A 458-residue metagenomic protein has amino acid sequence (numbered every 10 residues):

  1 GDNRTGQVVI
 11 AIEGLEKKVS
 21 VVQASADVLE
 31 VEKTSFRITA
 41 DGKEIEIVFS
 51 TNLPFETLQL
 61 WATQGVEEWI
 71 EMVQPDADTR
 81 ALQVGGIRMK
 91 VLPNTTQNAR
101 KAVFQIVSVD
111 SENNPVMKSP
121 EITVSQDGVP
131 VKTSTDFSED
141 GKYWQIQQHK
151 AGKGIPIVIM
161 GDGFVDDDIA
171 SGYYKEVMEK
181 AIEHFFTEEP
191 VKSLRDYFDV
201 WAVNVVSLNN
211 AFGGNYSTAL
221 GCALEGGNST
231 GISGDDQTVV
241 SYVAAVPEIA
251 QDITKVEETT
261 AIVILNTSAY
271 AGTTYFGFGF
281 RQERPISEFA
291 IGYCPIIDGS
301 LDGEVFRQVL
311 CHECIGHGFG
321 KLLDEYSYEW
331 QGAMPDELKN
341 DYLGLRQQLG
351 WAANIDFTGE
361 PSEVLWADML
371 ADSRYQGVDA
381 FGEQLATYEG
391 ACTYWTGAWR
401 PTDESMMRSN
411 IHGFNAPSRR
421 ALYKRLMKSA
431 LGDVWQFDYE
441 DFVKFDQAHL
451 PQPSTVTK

Functional and structural regions predicted by a protein language model:
G1, V28-V31, L53-R88: Surface-exposed binding patches on compact interaction domains or structured appendages
D2-G14, N98-D110: A short beta-strand micro-motif common to beta-rich folds, especially ectodomain repeats
V19-S25, I122-P130: Interdomain boundary/hinge segments at the C-termini of tandem beta-sandwich modules
A26-S50: Beta-sheet-dominated interaction scaffolds and their linkers
V129-F212, A416-K458: N-terminal low-structure segments adjacent to metalloprotease catalytic domains across cellular compartments
F137-V165, E183-W330: Active-site-proximal segment of zinc-dependent metalloprotease catalytic domains
L323-K458: Replace "(M1/M4/M9/M12/WLM)" with "(e.g., M1/M4/M8/M9/M12/M26/WLM)" and add "not limited to" to clarify scope
